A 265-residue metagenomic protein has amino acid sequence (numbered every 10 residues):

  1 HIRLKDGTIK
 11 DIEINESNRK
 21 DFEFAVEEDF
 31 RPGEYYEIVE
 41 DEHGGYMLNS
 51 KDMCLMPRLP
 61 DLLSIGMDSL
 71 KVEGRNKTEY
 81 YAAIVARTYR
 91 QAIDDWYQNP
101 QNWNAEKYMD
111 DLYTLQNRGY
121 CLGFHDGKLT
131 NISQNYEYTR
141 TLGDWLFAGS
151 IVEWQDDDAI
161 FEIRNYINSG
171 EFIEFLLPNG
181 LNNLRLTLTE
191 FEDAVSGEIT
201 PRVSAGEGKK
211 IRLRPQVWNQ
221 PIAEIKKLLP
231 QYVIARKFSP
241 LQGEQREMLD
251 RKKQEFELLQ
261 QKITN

Functional and structural regions predicted by a protein language model:
H1-S69, T78-V152, D156-N265: Active-site pocket-lining/capping segments in soluble small-molecule metabolic enzymes
